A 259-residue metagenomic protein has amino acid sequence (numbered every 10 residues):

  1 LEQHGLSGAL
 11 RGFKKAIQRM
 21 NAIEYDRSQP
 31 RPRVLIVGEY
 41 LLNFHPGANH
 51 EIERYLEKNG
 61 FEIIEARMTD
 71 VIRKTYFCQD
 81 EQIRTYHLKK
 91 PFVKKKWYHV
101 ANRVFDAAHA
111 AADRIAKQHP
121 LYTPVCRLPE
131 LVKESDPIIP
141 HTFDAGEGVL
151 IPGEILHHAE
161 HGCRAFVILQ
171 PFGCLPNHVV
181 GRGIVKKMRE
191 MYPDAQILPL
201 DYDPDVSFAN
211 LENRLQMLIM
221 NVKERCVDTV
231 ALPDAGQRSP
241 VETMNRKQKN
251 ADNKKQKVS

Functional and structural regions predicted by a protein language model:
L1-S259: An N-terminal assembly and electron-transfer interface module characteristic of large anaerobic redox and radical
